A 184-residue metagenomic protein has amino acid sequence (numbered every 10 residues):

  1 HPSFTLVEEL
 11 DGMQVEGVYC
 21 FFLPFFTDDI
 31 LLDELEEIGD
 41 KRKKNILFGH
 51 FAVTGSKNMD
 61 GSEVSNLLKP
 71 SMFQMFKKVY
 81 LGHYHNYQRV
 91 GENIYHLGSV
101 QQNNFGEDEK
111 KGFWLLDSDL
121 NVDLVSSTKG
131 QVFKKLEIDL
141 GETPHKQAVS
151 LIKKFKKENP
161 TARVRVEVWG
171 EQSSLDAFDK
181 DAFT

Functional and structural regions predicted by a protein language model:
H1-Y95, N104: His/Asp/Glu-rich metal-coordinating catalytic cores of metallo-dependent phosphodiesterases/hydrolases acting on
L10-G12, F26, V100, D119 (+1 more regions): Short, solvent-exposed coil/turn elements at secondary-structure transition points
E34, L68, G112, A182-F183: A general structural detector for well-ordered alpha-helical segments in enzyme core domains, enriched
N45, K111-W114, A162-V164: Structural beta-strand/beta-sheet cores of well-ordered domains, especially the beta-sheet scaffolds that support
F51-V53, Q101, K129, G170: Glycine-rich beta-alpha junction loops
S56, Q88-V90, N104-G106, Q131-K134 (+1 more regions): Short acidic/glycine-rich loop or secondary-structure boundary segments that cap or lie
N93-L124: Conserved alpha-helical scaffold segments that buttress catalytic/binding sites
D117-T184: Accessory, non-catalytic peripheral segments of nucleic-acid enzymes
